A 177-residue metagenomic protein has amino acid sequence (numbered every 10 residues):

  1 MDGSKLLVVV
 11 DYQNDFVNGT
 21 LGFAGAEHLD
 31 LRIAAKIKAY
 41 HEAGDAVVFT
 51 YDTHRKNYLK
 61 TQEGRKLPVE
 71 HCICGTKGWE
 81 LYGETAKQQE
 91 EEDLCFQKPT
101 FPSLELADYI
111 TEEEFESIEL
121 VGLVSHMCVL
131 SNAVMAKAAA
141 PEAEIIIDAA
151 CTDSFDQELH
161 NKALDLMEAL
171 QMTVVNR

Functional and structural regions predicted by a protein language model:
M1-C95, I146, N161, D165-E168 (+1 more regions): Active-site acidic carboxylates
Q13-N14, H54, T100, S125-M127 (+1 more regions): Short, glycine/serine-rich, charged loops/turns that create anion-binding and catalytic segments at active sites
A35-A39, L130-A140: Histidine-anchored nucleotide/phosphate-binding helix
L59-T61, L106-D108, S131-N132, E158-L159: Short, well-ordered secondary-structure micro-motifs
G75-S125: Internal catalytic-core helix/loop-beta-alpha segment that presents or stabilizes conserved functional determinants
E119-L123, E144-Q157, R177: A short glycine-rich beta-strand->turn/loop micro-motif centered on a GG-aromatic cluster
A136, T152-L164: Structured adenosyl-cofactor binding patch, chiefly the S-adenosyl-L-methionine
